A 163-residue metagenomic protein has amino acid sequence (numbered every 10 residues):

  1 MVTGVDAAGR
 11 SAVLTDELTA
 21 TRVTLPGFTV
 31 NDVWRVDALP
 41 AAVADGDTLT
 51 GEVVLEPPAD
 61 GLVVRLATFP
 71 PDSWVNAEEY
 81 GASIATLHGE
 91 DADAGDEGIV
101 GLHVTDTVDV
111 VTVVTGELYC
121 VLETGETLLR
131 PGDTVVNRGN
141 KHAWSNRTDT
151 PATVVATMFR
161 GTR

Functional and structural regions predicted by a protein language model:
M1-H88: A short, N-terminal "cap"/entry segment at the start of jelly-roll beta-barrel domains of the cupin/DSBH fold
G4-V5, V121, S145-R147: A generic structural motif
A12, Y119, H142: Short, flexible micro-motifs
G61-L62, P70, W74, E126-R130 (+1 more regions): Ligand-binding loop in jelly-roll beta-barrel domains
V64-T105, R138-K141, T162: Conserved short histidine dyad/triad with adjacent acidic residue
E97-R130: A short beta-strand-loop-beta hairpin characteristic of the jelly-roll/cupin
